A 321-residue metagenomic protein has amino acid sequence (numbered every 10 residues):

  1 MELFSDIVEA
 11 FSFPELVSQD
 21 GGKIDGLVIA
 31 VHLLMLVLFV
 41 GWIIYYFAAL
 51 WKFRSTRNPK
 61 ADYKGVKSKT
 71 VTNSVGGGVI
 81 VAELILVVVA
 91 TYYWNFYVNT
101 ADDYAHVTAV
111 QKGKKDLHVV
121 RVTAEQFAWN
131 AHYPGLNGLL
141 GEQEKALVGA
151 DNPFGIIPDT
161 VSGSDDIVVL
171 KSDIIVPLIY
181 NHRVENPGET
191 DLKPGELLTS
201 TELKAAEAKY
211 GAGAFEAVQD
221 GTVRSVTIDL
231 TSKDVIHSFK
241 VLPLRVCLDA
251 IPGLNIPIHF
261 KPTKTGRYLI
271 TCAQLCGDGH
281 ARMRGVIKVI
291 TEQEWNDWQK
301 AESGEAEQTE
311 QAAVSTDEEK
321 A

Functional and structural regions predicted by a protein language model:
E2-L27, W51-A321: Non-transmembrane, membrane-proximal soluble domains of secreted or membrane proteins
L27-G41: Alpha-helical transmembrane segments
V37-I44, V81, I85: Generic alpha-helical transmembrane segments of integral inner-membrane proteins, especially permease/transport modules
F39-T56: Alpha-helical transmembrane segments
